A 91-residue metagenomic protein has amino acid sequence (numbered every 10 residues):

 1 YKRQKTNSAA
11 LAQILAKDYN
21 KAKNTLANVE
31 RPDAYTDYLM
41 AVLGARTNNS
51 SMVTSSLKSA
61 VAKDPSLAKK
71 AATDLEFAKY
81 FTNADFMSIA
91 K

Functional and structural regions predicted by a protein language model:
Y1-Q4: Conserved small/polar residues in nucleotide/adenosyl-binding loops
T25-V29, S59-A60: Canonical positions in the second alpha-helix
A62-K91: Terminal, low-structured helical/coil segments at or just beyond the last alpha-helical repeat
